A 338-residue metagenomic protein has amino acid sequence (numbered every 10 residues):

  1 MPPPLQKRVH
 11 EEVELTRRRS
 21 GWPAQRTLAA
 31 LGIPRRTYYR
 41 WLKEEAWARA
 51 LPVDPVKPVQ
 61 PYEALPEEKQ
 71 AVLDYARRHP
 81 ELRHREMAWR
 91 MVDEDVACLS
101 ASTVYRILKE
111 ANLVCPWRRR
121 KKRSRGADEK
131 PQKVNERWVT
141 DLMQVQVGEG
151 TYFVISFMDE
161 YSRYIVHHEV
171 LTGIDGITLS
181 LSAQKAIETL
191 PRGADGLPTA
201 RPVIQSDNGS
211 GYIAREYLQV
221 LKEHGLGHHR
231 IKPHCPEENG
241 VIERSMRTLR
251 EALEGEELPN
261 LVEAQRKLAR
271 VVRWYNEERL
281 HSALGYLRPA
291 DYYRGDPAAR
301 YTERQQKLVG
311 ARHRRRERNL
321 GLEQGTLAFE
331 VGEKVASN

Functional and structural regions predicted by a protein language model:
P2-W22, K69-R78: Short, amphipathic alpha-helical "recognition" segments used to contact nucleic acids or chromatin
P4, Y39-R137, C235-P236, Y293-E303: Basic, flexible linker segments flanking DNA-binding modules in nucleic acid-interacting mobile-element proteins
G21-P23, L82, L99, P259: Residue-level signal for the short linker/turn that defines the boundary of a DNA-recognition helix
A24-L31, M87: Short alpha-helical "recognition helix" segments of helix-turn-helix
E67, A97-C98, S102-M158, Y164 (+2 more regions): Mobile-element integrase/transposase regions, centering on the N-terminal DNA-binding/Zn-coordinating module
G193-I213, N239, L287-A290: Acidic/histidine-rich, metal-coordinating catalytic segments
R201-N208, K222-V241, E256-L261: RNase H-like polynucleotidyl transferase catalytic core
K222-L226, R247-N338: C-terminal domain-tail junction helix/linker
